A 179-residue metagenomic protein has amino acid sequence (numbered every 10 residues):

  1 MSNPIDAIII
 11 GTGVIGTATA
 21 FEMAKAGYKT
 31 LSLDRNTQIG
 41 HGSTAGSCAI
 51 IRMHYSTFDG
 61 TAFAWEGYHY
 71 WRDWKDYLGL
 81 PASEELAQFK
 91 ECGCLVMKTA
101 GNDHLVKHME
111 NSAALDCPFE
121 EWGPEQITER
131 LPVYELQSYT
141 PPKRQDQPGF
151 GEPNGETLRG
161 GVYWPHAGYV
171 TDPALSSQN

Functional and structural regions predicted by a protein language model:
S2-I15, L31: Beta1/beta-strand and adjacent pyrophosphate-binding region of the FAD-binding site in flavoprotein oxidoreductases
A24-T44: Glycine-rich FAD pyrophosphate-binding loop
R35-G40, E84, P148-E152: Short beta-strand/turn micro-motifs at beta-sheet edges
C48-G149: Dinucleotide-binding Rossmann-like beta1-alpha1 core, especially the glycine-rich loop that anchors the ADP
G151-N179: Helical element adjacent to the flavin cofactor pocket in flavoenzyme catalytic cores
